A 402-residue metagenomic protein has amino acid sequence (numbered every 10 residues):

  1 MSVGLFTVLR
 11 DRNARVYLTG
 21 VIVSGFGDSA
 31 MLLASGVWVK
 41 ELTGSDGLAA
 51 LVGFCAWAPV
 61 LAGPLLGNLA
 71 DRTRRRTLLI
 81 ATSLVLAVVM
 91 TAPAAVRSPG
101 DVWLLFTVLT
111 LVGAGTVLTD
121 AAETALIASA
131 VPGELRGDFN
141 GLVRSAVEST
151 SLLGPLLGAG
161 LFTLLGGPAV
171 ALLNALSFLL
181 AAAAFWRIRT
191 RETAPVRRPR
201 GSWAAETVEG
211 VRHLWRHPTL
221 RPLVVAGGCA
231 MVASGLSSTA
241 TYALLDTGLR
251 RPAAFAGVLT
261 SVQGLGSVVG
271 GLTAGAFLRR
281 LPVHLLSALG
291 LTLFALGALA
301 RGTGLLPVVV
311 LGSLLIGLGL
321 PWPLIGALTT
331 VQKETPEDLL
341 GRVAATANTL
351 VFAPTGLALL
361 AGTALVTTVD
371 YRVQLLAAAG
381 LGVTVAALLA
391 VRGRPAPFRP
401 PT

Functional and structural regions predicted by a protein language model:
S2-A58, R212, R216-Q263: Helix-loop boundary and gating motifs at the non-cytosolic
R15, T19, A50, I80 (+6 more regions): Hydrophobic alpha-helical transmembrane segments
V16-L32, C55-N68, R74-L86, L104-T163 (+5 more regions): Substrate-agnostic recognition of the 12-TM MFS/MFS-like secondary transporter fold
V37-A50, T91-A114, E134, D138 (+5 more regions): Membrane-interface helix-capping segments at transmembrane helix termini in multi-pass transporters
A50-V52, L61-L66, A70-R72, R76-V85 (+6 more regions): C-terminal transmembrane bundle of multi-pass solute transporters/carriers
V102-G113, T119, D138-A194, S237 (+4 more regions): Hydrophobic alpha-helical transmembrane segments
W186-R212, F398-T402: Flexible cytoplasmic inter-helical loops of multi-pass small-molecule transporters
